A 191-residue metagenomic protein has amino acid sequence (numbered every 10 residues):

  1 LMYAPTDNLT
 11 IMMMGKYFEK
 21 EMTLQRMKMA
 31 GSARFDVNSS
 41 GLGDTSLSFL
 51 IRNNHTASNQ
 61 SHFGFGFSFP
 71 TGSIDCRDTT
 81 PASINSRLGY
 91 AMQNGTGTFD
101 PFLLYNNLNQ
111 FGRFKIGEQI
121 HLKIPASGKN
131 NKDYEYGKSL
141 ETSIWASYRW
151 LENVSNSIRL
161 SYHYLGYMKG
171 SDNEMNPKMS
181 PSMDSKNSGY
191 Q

Functional and structural regions predicted by a protein language model:
L1, G43-L47, F99-Y105, L140-I144 (+1 more regions): Hydrophobic, lipid-facing positions within transmembrane beta-strands of outer-membrane proteins
L1, L9, M13, L47-F49 (+1 more regions): Hydrophobic/aromatic pocket-lining and membrane-interface residues
Y3, N8-M12, E19-L24: Short active-site-adjacent helix-start/loop capping segments
Y3-L9, N53-A57, N109-K115, Y148-V154: Outer-membrane beta-barrel strand-turn architecture
I11, F63-F65, A146, I158: Hydrophobic beta-strand residues in large extracellular and virion-surface proteins
G15-Y17, I120-L122, Y162: Short, small-residue-rich loop/turn micro-motifs
K20-N131: Outer-membrane pore/translocation modules
K129-Q191: Outer membrane beta-barrel transmembrane domains
